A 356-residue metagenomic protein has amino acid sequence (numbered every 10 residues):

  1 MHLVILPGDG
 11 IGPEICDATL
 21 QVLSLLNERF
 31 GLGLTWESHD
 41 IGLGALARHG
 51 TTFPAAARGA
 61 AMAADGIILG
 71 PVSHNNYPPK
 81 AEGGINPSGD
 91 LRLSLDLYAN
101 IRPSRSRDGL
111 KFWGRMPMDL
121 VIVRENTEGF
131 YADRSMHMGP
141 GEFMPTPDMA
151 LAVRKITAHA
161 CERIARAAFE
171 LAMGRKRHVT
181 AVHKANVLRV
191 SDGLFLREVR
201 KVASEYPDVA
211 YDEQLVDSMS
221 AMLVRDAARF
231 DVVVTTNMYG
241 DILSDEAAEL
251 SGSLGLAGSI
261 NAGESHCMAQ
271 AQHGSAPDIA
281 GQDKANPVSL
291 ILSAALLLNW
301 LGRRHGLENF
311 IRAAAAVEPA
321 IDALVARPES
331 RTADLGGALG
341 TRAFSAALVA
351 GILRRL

Functional and structural regions predicted by a protein language model:
M1-G10, E37-H39, P328-A333: Generic N-terminal amphipathic, Lys/Arg-enriched alpha-helix
V4-N27, E142-D217, R229: Glycine-rich phosphate/diphosphate-binding loop of Rossmann-like nucleotide-binding domains
D9-G12, D65, V123, A168 (+5 more regions): Buried hydrophobic positions in well-ordered alpha/beta secondary-structure cores of metabolic enzymes
T19, L23, V199, L290-L301 (+1 more regions): Buried hydrophobic packing segments
G31-A55, L223: N-terminal beta-loop-helix "entrance" segment that forms/cooperates in small-molecule cofactor or anionic ligand
L43-A45, M222-R327: Glycine-rich phosphate/nucleotide-binding loop
A47-L151, M238: N-terminal glycine-rich phosphate/adenylate-binding segment common to multiple enzyme folds
D133-V179, A185-V187, L307-R312, A316-L356: Glycine-rich phosphate/pyrophosphate-binding loop and the adjoining helix
